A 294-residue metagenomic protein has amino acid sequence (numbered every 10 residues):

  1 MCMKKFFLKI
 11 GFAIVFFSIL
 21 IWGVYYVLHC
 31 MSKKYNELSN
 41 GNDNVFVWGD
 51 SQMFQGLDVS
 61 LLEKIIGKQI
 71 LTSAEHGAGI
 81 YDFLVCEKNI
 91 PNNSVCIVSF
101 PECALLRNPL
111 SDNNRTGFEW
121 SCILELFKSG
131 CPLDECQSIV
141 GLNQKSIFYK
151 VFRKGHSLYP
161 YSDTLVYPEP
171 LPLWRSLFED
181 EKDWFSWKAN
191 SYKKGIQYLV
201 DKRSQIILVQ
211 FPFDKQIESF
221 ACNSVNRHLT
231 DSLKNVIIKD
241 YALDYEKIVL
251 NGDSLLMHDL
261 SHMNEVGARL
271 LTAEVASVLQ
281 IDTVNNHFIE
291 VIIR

Functional and structural regions predicted by a protein language model:
L8-Y26: Hydrophobic membrane-insertion alpha-helices, especially the h-region of bacterial N-terminal signal peptides
V27-V45: Alpha-helical transmembrane signal-anchor/signal-peptide segments
V47-G49, S99, V209: Short hydrophobic segments within beta-strands
Q52-P132: Membrane-embedded segments
F100, P109-S204, H287-R294: Secreted/periplasmic serine-hydrolase-like ester/acetyl group-modifying domain
F213-S261, E265: Extended hydrophobic/aromatic segments used for targeting, binding, or gating
L256-R294: Histidine-centered active-site loop/cap adjacent to the catalytic His in serine esterases/O-acetyl transfer systems
